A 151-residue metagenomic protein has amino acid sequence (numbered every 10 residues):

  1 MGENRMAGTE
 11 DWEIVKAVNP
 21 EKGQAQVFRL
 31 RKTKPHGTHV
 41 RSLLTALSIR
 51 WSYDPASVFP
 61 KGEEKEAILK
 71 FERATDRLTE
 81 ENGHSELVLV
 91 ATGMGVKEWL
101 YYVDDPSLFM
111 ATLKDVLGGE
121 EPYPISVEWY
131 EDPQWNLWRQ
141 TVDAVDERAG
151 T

Functional and structural regions predicted by a protein language model:
M1-A74, E81-V88, D104-S107, W138-Q140 (+1 more regions): Charge-rich, low-complexity segments
L47, W99, I125: A broad, low-specificity signal marking well-ordered, structured residues that form hydrophobic/aromatic
Y53, Y101-Y102, Y123, Y130: Sequence-level detector for tyrosine residue identity
L89-G95: A short beta-turn/loop motif at secondary-structure boundaries
G95-D104: Short, well-ordered beta-strand segments in beta-rich or mixed alpha/beta enzyme and ligand-binding folds
S107-P122: Helical (often loop-to-helix) elements that flank the catalytic cores of nucleotide-handling enzymes
G118-T151: Conserved short beta-strand edge segments in small beta-sheet-based binding/regulatory domains
